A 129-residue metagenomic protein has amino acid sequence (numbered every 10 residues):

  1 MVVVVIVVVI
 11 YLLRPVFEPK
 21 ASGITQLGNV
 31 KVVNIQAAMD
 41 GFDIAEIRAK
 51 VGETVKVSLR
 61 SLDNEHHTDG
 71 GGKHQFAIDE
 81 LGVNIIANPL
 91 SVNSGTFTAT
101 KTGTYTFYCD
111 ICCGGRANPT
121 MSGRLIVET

Functional and structural regions predicted by a protein language model:
M1-V3: N-terminal Sec-pathway targeting helices
V9-L27, A87-T129: Extracellular/periplasmic metallocenter environments
I24-V55: N-terminal edge beta-strand
M39, E53, S61-D63, E80-G82 (+3 more regions): A mature extracytoplasmic/lumenal domain signature
G41-A45, D79-G82, S91-S94: Short structured motifs
T54, K73-Q75, T104: Exposed beta-strand and adjacent loop surfaces of beta-rich binding modules that mediate intermolecular recognition
R60-P89, G115-P119: Histidine- and aromatic-enriched segments that form or immediately flank copper-ligand environments
